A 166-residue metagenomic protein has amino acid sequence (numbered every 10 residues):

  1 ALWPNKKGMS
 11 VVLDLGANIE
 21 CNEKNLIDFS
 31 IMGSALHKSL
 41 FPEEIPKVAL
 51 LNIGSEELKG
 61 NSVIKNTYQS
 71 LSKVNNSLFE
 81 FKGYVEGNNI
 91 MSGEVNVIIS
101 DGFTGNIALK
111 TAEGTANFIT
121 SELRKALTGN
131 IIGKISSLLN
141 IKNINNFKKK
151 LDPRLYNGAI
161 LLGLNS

Functional and structural regions predicted by a protein language model:
A1-G8, V12, E94-I98, G102-S166: Glycine-rich phosphate/nucleotide-binding loop
V11-D14, K47-I53, D101: Short beta-strands and strand-loop turn motifs
A17-I19, F103: A generic structural motif
I19-G83, G87: Glycine-rich phosphate/diphosphate-binding loop of Rossmann-like nucleotide-binding domains
E23, K59-V63, S92-V95, K110-A112: Short, well-ordered secondary-structure micro-motifs
S34-A35, K82-E94, F103, P153-L155: Glycine-rich, charged/polar anion/phosphate-binding loops that engage phosphate groups from diverse ligands
